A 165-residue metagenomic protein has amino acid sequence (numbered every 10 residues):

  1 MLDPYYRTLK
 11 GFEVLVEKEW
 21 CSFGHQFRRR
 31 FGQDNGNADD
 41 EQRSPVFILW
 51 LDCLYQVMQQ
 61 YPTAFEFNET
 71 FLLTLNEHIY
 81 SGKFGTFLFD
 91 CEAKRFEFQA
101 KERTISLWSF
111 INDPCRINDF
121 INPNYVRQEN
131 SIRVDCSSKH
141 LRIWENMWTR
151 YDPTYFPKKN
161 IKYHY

Functional and structural regions predicted by a protein language model:
M1-D3, L54: A phosphate-binding catalytic loop at a beta-strand-loop-alpha-helix junction that coordinates phosphoryl groups
D3-K10: Accessory, usually C-terminal, subdomains that scaffold auxiliary metal cofactors
F12-Y165: Intrinsically disordered, low-complexity regulatory segments that flank or lie outside the structured catalytic cores
